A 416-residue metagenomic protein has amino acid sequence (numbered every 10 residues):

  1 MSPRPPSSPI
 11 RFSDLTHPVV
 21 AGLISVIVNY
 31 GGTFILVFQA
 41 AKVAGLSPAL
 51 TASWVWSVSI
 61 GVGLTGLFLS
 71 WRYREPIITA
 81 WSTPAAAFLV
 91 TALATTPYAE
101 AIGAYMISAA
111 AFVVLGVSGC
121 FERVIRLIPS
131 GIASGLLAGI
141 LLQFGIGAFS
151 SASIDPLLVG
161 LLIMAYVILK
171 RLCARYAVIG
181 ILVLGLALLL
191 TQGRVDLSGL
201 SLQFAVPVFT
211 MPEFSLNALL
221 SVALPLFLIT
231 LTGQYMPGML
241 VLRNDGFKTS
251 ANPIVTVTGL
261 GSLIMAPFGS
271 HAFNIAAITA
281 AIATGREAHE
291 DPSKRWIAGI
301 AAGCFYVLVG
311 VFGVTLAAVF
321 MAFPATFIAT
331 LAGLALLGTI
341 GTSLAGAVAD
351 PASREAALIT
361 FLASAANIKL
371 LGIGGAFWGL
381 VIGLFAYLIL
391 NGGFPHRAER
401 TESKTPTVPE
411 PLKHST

Functional and structural regions predicted by a protein language model:
M1-A21, G193-F209, N391-T416: Intrinsically disordered, low-complexity non-transmembrane regions of multi-pass membrane transporters
S2-L15, Q39-F68, L224-W296: Membrane-embedded helical hairpins/re-entrant loop segments and their flanking transmembrane helices within multi-pass
T16-N29, T33, A177, V208-P237: Hydrophobic, membrane-embedded alpha-helices of multi-pass small-molecule transporters
S25-I27, L64-I77, G261-H271, N367-L371: Transmembrane alpha-helix interface/packing and boundary motifs in multi-pass membrane proteins, characterized by
L36, I60-V62, S82-A94, T279-R286 (+1 more regions): Hydrophobic alpha-helical segments within and immediately flanking transmembrane helices of multi-pass membrane proteins
A49-S53, S57, T65-F121: Membrane helical hairpin/interfacial module
F88-A94, Y166-V167, A280-A298, A386-Y387: Interfacial segments of multi-pass membrane proteins
A94-L200, A301-E402: Membrane-embedded alpha-helical modules
